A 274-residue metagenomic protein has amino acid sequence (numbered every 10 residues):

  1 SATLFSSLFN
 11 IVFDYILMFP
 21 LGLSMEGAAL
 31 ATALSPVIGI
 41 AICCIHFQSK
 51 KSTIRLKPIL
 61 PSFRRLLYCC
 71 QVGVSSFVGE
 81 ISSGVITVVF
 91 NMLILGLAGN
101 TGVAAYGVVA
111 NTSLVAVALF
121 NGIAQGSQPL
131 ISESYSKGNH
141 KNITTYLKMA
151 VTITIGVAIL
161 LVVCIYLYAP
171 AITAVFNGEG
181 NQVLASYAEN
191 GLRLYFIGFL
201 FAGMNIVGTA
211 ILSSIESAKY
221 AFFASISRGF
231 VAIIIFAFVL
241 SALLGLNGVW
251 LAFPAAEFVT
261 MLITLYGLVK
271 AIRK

Functional and structural regions predicted by a protein language model:
S1-L4, I42-I45, P58-V89, I94 (+5 more regions): Hydrophobic faces of transmembrane alpha-helices in multi-pass small-molecule transporters and flippases across diverse
A2-S7, A28-A41, N121-A124, Y195-S214 (+2 more regions): Short runs within selected transmembrane alpha-helices of multi-pass transporters and secretion channels
S6-S7, I40, S76-V88, M92 (+4 more regions): Hydrophobic alpha-helical transmembrane segments in multi-pass membrane proteins
N10-Y15, I40-C44, L114-A118, V162 (+2 more regions): Hydrophobic transmembrane alpha-helices of multi-pass small-molecule transporters
F13-D14, C43, V74, I86 (+7 more regions): Hydrophobic/aromatic residues in alpha-helical transmembrane segments
I16-L23, G84-N111, V115, E133 (+2 more regions): Helix-terminus/linker motif at the lipid-water interface of multi-pass membrane proteins
P20-V74, I131-I197, L240-K274: Short alpha-helical transmembrane segments in multi-pass integral membrane proteins
A105-A169, A202-A224, I235: Small-residue-rich hydrophobic transmembrane alpha-helices
